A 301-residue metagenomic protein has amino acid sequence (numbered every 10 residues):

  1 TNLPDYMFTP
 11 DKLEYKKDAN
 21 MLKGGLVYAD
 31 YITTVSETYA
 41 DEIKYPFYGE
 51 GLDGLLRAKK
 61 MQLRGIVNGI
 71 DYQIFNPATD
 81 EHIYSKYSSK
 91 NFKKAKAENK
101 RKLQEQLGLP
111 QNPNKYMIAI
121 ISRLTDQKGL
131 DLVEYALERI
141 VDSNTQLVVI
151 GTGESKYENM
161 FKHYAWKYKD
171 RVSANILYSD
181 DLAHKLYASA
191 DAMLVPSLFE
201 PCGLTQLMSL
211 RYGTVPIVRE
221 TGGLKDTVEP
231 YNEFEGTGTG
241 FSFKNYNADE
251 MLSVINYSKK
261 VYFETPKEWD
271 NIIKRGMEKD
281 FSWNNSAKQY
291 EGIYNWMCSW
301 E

Functional and structural regions predicted by a protein language model:
T1-E301: Catalytic cores of nucleotide-sugar-dependent glycosyltransferases that transfer UDP/GDP/TDP-activated
